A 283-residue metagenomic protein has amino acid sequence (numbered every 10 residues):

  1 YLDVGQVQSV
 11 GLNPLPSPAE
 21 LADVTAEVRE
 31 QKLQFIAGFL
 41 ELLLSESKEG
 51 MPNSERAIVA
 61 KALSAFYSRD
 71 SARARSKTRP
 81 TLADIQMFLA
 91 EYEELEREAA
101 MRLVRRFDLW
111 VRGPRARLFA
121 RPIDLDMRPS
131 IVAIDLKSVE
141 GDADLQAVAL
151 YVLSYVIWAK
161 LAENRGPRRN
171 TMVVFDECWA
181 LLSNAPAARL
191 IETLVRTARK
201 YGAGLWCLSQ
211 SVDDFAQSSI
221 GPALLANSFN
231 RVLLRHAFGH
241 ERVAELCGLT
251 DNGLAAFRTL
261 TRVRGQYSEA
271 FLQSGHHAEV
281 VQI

Functional and structural regions predicted by a protein language model:
Y1-G5, I220-L233: A short helix-turn-beta junction within AAA+ P-loop NTPase domains corresponding to the substrate/partner-engaging
L2-A203, A216-S219, R262-Q266, A270-H276: P-loop NTPase motor domains
L15-D23, N230, A237, E241-V243 (+1 more regions): Metal-dependent DNA phosphodiester-chemistry modules and their immediately adjacent helices/loops in DNA-processing
D70, D214-A216, A226, H236-V243: Replace "adjacent to P-loop NTPase cores in ATP/GTP-dependent enzymes" with "adjacent to NTP-binding cores
L190, A216, I220-L224, R235 (+1 more regions): Short acidic-hydrophobic sequence patches enriched in Asp/Glu that either
Y201-A203, A226-N230, H240, Y267: Short glycine-/polar-rich loops that comprise or flank the Walker A/P-loop and associated switch/sensor motifs
L208-S209: H-loop/switch region of ABC-family ATPase nucleotide-binding domains
V243-E245, N252-I283: Phosphate-binding and hydrolysis-coupling loops of NTP-dependent motor/remodeling domains
